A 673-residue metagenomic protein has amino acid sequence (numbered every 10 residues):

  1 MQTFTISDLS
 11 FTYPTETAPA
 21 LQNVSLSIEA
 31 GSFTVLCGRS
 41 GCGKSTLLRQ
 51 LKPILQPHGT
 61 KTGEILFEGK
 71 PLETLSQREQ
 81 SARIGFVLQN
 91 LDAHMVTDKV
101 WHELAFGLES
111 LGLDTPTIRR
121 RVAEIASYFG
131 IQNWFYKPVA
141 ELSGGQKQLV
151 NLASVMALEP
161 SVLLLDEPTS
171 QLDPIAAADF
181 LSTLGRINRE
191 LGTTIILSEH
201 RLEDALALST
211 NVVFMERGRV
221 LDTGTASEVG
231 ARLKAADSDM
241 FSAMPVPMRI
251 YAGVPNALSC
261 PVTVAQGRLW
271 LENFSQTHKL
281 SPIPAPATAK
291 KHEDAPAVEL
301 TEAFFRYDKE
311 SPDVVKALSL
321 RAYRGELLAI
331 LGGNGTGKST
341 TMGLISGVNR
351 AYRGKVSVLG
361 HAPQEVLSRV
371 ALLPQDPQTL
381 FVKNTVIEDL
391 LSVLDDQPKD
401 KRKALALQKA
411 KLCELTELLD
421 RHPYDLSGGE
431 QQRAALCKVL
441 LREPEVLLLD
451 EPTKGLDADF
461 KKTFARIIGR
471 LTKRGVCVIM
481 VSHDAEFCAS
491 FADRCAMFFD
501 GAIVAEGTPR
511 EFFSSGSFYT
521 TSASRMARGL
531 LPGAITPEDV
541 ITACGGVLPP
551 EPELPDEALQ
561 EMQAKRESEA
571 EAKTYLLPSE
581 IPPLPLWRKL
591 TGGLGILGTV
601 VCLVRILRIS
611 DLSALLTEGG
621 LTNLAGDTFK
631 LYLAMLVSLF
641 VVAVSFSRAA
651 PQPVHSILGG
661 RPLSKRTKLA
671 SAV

Functional and structural regions predicted by a protein language model:
K52, S346: Helix-to-loop junction immediately C-terminal to a conserved catalytic motif
P116-W134, K401-L418: Conserved ABC ATPase "signature" region
P138-L142, H422-L426, E430: Conserved ABC ATPase signature
L163-D166, L447-D450: Catalytic Walker B motif of ABC-type/P-loop ATPase nucleotide-binding domains
E199-H200, S482-H483: H-loop/switch region of ABC-family ATPase nucleotide-binding domains
M215, R219-Y251, A502-A527: Conserved beta-strand-loop-alpha-helix hinge in the C-terminal portion of ABC ATPase nucleotide-binding domains
A235-D294, Y519-A570: ABC ATPase nucleotide-binding domains
